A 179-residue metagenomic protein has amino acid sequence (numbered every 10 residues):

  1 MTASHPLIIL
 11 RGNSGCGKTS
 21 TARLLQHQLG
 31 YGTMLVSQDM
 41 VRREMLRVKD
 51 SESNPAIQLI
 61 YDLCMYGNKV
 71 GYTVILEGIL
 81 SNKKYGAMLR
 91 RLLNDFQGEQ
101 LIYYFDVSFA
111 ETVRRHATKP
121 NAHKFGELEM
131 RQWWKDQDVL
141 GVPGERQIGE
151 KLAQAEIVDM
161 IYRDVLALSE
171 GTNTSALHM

Functional and structural regions predicted by a protein language model:
L10: Hydrophobic anchor at the beta1->P-loop junction of P-loop NTPases
N13: P-loop (Walker A) phosphate-binding loop of NTP-binding proteins
C16: ATP-binding Walker
T19: Walker A/P-loop
R23-V70: Conserved substrate/cofactor phosphate-moiety recognition/catalytic segment in nucleotide-dependent phosphotransferases
P55-Q97: Glycine-rich phosphate-binding loop used to anchor ATP phosphates in small-molecule kinases, encompassing both
F96-R115: Conserved phosphate-donor/acceptor-positioning beta-strand/loop module used by diverse small-molecule
T118-R163, A167-M179: Small-molecule kinase domains that catalyze NTP-dependent phosphoryl transfer to phosphate-bearing small molecules
